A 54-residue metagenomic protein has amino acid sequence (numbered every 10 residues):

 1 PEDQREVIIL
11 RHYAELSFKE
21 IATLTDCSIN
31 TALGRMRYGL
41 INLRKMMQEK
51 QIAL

Functional and structural regions predicted by a protein language model:
P1, S17, D26-T31: Helix-turn-helix DNA-binding motif, specifically the short coil turn and the N-cap/start of the second
V7-R11: A short pre-motif secondary-structure segment
T23-D26, L40-L54: C-terminal edge and immediately downstream basic/flexible tail or linker adjoining helix-turn-helix-like DNA-binding
R35-Y38: Residues within the DNA-recognition helix of helix-turn-helix
